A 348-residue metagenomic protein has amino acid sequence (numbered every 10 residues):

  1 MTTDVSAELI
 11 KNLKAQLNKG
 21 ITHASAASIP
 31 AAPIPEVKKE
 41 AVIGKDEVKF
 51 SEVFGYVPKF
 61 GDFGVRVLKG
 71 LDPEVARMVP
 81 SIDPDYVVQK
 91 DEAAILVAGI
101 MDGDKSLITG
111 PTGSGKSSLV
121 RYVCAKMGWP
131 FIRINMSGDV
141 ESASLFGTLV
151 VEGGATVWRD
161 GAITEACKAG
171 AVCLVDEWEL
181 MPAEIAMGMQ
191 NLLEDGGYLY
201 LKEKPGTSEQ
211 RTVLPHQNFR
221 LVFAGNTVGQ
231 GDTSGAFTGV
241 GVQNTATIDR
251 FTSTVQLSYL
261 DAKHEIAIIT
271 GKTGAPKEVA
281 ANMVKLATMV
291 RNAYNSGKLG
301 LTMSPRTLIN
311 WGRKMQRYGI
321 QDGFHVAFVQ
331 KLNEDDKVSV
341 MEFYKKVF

Functional and structural regions predicted by a protein language model:
D4-E278, K285: AAA+ P-loop NTPase catalytic core and its hallmark functional loops
K19, D195, A275, M289-A293 (+3 more regions): A structural signal for alpha-helix termini and helix-coil/disorder junctions
P80, Q321-F348: C-terminal engagement/docking regions of AAA+ P-loop ATPases
M187-L192, I309-Y318, E334-F343: A short, terminal or domain-edge coil/loop segment
Y259-V329: Conserved AAA+ ATPase small/helical "lid" subdomain
